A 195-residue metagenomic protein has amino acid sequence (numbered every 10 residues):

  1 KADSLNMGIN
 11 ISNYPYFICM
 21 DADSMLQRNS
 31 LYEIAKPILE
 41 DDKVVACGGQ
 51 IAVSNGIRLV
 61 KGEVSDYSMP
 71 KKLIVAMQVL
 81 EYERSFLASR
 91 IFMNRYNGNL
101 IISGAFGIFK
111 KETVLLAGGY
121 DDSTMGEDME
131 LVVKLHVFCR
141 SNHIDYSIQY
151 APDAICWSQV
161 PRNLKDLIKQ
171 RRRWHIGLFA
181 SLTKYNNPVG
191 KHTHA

Functional and structural regions predicted by a protein language model:
A2-N6, N10, Y14, R28-G118 (+3 more regions): Long helical/loop segments within the catalytic core of UDP-sugar-dependent glycosyltransferases, especially the large
F17: Short aromatic/hydrophobic "clamp" motif used to bind/position activated sugar donors
M20-A22: Catalytic metal- and UDP-sugar-binding loop of GT-A-like glycosyltransferases, i.e., residues flanking the conserved
M25: Cytosolic nucleotide-binding catalytic cores of signal-transduction proteins
E33, L131-K134, Q170: Alpha-helical scaffold elements adjacent to nucleotide-binding pockets in ATP/GTP-utilizing enzyme cores
Y96-N97, P161-A195: Basic/Trp-rich segment in TM-proximal cytosolic loops or flexible interdomain/linker regions
T113-L116, T124-Q149: A short, conserved alpha-helix in the catalytic core of glycosyltransferases
Y146-D166: Active-site donor/metal-binding and catalytic loop motifs of nucleotide-sugar-dependent glycosylation enzymes
